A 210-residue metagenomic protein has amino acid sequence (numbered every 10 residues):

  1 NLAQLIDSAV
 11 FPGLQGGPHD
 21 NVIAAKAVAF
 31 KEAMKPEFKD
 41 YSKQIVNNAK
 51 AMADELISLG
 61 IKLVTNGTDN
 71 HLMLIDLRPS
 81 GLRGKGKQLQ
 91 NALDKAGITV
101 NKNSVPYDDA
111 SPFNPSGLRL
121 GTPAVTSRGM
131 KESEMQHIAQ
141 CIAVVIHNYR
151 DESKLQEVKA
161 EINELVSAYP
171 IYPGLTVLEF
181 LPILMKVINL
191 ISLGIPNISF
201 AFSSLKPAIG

Functional and structural regions predicted by a protein language model:
N1-L82: Active-site C-terminal subdomain of aminotransferase-like
A51, E55-L59, Q88-A96, V145: Generic non-transmembrane alpha-helical segments
K62-G129, E179-F180: Conserved PLP-binding catalytic core of the aspartate aminotransferase-like
P112-L181: PLP-dependent enzyme catalytic core of the Aspartate aminotransferase-like
L184, S192, S199, S203-P207: Low-acidity, Ser/Thr- and Arg-rich intrinsically disordered low-complexity segments
